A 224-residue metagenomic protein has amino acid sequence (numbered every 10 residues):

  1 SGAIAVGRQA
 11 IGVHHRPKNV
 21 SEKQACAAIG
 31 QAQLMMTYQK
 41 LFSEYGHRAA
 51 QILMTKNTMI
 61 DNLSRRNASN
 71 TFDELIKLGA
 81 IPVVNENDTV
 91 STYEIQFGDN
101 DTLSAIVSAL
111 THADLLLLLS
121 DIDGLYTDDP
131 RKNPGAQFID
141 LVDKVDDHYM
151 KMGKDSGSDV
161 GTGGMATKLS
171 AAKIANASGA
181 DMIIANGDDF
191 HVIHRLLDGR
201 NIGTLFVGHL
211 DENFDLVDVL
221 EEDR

Functional and structural regions predicted by a protein language model:
S1-R224: C-terminal catalytic "cap/lid" subdomain
